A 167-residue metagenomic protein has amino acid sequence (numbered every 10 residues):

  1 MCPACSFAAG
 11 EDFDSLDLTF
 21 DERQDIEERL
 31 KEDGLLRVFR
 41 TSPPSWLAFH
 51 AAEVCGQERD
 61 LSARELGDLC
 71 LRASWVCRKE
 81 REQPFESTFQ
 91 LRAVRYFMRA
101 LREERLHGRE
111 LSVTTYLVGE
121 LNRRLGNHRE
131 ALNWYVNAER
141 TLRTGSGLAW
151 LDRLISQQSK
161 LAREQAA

Functional and structural regions predicted by a protein language model:
M1-E28: N-terminal cysteine/histidine-rich coordination modules
D21-E82, R109-R124, R153-S156, K160: Amphipathic alpha-helical repeat scaffolds of TPR domains
F49-Q57, V94-R102, N137-T141: Amphipathic alpha-helical segments of tetratricopeptide repeats
E58-L61, F85, L106, R143-G147 (+1 more regions): Structural signature of alpha-solenoid helical repeat scaffolds
L101-L111, R140-I155: Boundary/linker segments of alpha-helical solenoid repeat arrays
G126-W134: Mixed-charge, glycine-accented linear interaction segment located at domain edges/termini
